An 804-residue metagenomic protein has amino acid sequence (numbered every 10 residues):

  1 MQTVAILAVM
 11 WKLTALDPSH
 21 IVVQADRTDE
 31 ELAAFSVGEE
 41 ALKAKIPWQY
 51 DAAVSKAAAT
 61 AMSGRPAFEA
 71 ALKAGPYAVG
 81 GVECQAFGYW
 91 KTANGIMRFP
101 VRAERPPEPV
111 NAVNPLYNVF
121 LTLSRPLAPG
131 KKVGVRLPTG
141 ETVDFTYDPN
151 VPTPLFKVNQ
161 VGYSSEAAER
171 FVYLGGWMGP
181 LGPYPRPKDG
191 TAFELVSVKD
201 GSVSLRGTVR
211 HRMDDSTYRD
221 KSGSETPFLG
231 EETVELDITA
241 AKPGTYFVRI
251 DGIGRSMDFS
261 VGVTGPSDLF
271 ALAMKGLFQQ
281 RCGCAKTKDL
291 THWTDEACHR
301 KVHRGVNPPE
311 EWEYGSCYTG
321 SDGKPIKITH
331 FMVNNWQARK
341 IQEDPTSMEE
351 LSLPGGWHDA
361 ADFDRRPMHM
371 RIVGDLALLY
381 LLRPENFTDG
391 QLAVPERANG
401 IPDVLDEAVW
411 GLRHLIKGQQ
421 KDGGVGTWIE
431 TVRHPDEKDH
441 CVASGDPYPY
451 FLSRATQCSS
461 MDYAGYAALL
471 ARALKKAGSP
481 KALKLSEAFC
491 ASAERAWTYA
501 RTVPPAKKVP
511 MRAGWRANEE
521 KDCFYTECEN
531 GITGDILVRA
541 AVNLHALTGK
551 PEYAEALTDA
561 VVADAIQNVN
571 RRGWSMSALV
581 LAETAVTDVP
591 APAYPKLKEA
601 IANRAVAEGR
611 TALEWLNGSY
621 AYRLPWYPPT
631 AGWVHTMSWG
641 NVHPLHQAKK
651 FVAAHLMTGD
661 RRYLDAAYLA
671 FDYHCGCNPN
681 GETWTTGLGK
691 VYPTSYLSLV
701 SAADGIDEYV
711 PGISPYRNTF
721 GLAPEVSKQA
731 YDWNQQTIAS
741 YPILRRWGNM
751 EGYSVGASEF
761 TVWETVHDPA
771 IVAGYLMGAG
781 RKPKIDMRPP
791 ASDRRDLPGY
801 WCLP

Functional and structural regions predicted by a protein language model:
L13, S19, A25-M97, A103-L116 (+9 more regions): Aromatic (Trp/Tyr) and acidic
T122-K131, I238-G244: Surface-exposed, short loops/turns at beta-strand junctions within beta-sandwich domains
S124-L155: Acidic, Ser/Thr/Gly/Pro-rich low-complexity segments and short DxT(G/T)-type signature motifs
P138-V143, G252-D258: Short acidic/polar inter-strand loop motif in beta-rich domains
Y147-F171, S256-A297: Low-complexity, Pro/Ser/Thr- and charge-rich linker/hinge segments at domain boundaries
A393-G400, V404: Acidic, glycine-anchored loop motifs typical of Ca2+
P402-G424: Carboxylate/His-rich catalytic cores and anion/metal-binding grooves
V561-N568: Solenoid-like repeat scaffolds
